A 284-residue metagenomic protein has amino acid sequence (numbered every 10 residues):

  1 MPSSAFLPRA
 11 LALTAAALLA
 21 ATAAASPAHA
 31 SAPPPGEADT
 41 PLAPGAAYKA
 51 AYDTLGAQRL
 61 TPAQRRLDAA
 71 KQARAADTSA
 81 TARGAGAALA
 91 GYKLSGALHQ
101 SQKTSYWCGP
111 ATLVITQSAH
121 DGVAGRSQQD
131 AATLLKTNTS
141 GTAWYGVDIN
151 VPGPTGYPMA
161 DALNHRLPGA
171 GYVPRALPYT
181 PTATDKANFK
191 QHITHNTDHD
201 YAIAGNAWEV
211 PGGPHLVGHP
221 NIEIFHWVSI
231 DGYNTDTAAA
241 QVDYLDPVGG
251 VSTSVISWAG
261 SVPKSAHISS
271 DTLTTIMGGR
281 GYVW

Functional and structural regions predicted by a protein language model:
M1-A32: Secretory targeting and sorting signals
A10, G84, S127-D130, H195-N196: Positively charged, low-complexity intrinsically disordered regions
S31-T54, R65-T81, T137-W284: Conserved active-site-adjacent core of cysteine acyl-enzyme catalytic domains
A73-L98: N-terminal low-complexity, Pro/Thr/Ser-rich intrinsically disordered segments that act as propeptides or flexible
G91-G141: Active-site nucleophile-adjacent alpha helix/oxyanion-hole segment immediately C-terminal to the catalytic cysteine
